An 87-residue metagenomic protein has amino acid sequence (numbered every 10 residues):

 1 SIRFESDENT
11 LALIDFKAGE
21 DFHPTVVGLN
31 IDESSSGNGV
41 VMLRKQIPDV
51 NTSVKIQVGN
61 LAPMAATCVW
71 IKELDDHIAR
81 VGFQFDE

Functional and structural regions predicted by a protein language model:
S1-E87: Structured alpha-helical
